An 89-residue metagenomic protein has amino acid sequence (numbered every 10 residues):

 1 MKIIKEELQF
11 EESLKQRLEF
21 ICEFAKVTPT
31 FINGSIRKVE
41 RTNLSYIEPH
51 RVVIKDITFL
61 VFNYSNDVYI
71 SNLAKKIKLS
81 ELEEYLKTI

Functional and structural regions predicted by a protein language model:
K5, E11, K15-C22, K26 (+2 more regions): Residue-level detector of alpha-helical secondary structure
C22-S80: Acidic, low-complexity, intrinsically disordered interaction modules
V68-S71, Y85-I89: Short, surface-exposed linear segments at secondary-structure transitions and domain or protein termini
